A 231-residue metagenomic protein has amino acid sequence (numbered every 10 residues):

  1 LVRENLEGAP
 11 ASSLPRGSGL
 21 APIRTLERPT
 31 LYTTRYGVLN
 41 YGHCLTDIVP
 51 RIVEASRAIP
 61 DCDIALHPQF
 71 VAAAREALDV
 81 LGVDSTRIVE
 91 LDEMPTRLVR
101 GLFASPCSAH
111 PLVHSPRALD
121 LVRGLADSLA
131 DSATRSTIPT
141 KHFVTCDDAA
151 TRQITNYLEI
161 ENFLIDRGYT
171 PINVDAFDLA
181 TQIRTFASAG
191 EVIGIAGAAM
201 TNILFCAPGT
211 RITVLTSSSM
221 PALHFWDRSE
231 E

Functional and structural regions predicted by a protein language model:
L1-E230: The feature primarily captures lumenal catalytic ectodomains of type II secretory-pathway glycosyltransferases
